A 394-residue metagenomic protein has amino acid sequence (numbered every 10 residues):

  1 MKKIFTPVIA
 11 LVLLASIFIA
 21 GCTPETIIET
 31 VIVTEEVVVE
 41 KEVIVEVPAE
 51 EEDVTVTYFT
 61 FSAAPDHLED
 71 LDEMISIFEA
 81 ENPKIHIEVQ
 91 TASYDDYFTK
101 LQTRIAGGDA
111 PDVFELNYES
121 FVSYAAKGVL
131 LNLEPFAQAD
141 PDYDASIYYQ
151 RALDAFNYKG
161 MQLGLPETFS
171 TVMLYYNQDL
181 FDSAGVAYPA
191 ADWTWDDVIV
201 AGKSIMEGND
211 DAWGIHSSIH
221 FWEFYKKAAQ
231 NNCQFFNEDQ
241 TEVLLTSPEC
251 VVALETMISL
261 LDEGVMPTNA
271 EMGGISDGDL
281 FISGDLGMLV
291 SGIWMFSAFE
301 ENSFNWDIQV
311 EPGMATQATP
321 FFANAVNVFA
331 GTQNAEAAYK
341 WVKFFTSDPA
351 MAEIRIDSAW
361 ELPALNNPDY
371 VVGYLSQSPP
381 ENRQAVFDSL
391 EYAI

Functional and structural regions predicted by a protein language model:
M1-T57, A80: Short, low-complexity disordered leader/linker segments with a strong preference for bacterial N-terminal type II
I44-T57, E79-I85, N157, M161 (+3 more regions): Immediate post-signal peptide segment of exported/extracytoplasmic ligand-binding proteins
E52-A63, I85-Q90, D112-V113, L163 (+1 more regions): Short, well-ordered beta-strand elements
T55-D72, A92-Y94, S170: Extracytoplasmic "Venus flytrap"
E73-Y148, N157, S183-G185, G278-M288 (+3 more regions): Extracytoplasmic "Venus flytrap"/periplasmic binding protein-like
Y118-M173, D196-I199, K227-Q230, N305-V310 (+1 more regions): Hinge/lid segment of periplasmic solute-binding proteins
Q138, M295-S303, M314-I394: C-terminal lobe and pocket-closing loops of periplasmic/extracytoplasmic Venus-flytrap solute-binding proteins
I199-S204, Q240-A270, N302: Glycine-centered hinge/linker elements that transmit conformational signals in sensory and ligand-binding systems
